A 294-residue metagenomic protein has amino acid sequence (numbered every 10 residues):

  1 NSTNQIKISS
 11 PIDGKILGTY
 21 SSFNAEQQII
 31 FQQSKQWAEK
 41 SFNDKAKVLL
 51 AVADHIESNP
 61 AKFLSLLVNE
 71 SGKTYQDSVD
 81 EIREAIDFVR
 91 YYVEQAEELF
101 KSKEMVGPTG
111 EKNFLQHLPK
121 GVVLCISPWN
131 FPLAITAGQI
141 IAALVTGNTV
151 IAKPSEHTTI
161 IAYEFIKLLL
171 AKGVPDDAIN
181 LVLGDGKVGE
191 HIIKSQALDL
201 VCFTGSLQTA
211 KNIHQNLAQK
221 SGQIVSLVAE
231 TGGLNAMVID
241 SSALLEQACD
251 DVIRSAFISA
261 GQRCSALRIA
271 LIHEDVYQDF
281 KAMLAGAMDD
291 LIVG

Functional and structural regions predicted by a protein language model:
N1-N69, Y91: Short, structured beta/alpha segment
S10, S102-D176, E246: Conserved small-residue-rich beta-alpha loop and adjacent elements that most often cradle the phosphate/pyrophosphate
G14, I30, K45, L67 (+6 more regions): Residue-level signal for inorganic ion chemistry
A46-A61, Y75-L99, N113-F114: Long amphipathic alpha-helix in the N-terminal Rossmann-like dinucleotide-binding domain of NAD(P)-dependent
K73, C125, V150-K153, L234-V238 (+1 more regions): Short beta-alpha connecting loops at secondary-structure transitions that line or flank enzyme active sites
K112-N113, N180-L200: A structured beta-alpha segment of the ubiquitous adenosine-cofactor-binding alpha/beta core
I141, L200-T204: Periplasmic-binding protein-like
A171-G173, L200, Q208-G294: ALDH superfamily catalytic-core signature
